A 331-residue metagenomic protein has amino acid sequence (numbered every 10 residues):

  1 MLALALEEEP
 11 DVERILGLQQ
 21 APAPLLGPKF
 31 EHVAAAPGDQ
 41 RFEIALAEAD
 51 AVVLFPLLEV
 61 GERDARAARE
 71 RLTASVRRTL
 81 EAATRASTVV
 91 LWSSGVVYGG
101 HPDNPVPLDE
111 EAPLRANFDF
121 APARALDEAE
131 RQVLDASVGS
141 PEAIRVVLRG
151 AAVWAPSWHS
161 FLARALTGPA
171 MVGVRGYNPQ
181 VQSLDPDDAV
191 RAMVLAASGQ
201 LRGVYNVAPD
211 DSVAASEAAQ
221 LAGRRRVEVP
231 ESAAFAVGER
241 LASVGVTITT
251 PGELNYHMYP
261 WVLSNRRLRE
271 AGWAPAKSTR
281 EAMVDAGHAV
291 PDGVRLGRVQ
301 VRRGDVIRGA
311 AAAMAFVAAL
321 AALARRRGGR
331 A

Functional and structural regions predicted by a protein language model:
M1-E48, G329-A331: N-terminal Rossmann/SDR dinucleotide-binding element
P24, F30-A82: NAD(P)H-binding glycine-rich loop region in Rossmannoid oxidoreductase-like domains and their noncatalytic homologs
A74-A121: Conserved Rossmann-fold NAD(P)-dependent oxidoreductase catalytic core, especially the SDR/UDP-sugar
N117-V147: Active-site Tyr-X1-5-Lys
A136-Q182, P186: NAD(P)-dependent short-chain dehydrogenase/reductase
A163-M171, N178-V213: Alpha-helical substrate-binding/gating segment
A192-P251, G287, G293-G304, R325-R330: Mid/C-terminal beta-alpha module of Rossmann-like enzyme folds, strongest in SDR-family dehydrogenases/epimerases
T249-A331: C-terminal amphipathic/interface module of NAD(P)-dependent oxidoreductases and related NAD-binding regulators
